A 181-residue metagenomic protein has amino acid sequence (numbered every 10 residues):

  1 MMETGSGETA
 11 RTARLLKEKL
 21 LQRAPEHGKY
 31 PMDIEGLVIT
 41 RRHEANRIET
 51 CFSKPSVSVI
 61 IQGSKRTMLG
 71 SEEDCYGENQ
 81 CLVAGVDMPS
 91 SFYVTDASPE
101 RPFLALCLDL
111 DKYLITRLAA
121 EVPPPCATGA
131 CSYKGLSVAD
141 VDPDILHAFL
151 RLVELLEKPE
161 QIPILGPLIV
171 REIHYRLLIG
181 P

Functional and structural regions predicted by a protein language model:
M2-L15, K19, I115-E172, R176-L177 (+1 more regions): Amphipathic alpha-helical segments enriched in hydrophobic/aromatic residues interleaved with Lys/Arg
S6-E44: N-terminal, Lys/Arg-enriched amphipathic/low-complexity engagement segments that precede the first folded domain
R11, G28-K29, V86-D87, D144-I145: Short, flexible segments with low predicted structural confidence
K29-P125: N-terminal regulatory/effector-sensing and dimerization cores that precede helix-turn-helix DNA-binding domains
